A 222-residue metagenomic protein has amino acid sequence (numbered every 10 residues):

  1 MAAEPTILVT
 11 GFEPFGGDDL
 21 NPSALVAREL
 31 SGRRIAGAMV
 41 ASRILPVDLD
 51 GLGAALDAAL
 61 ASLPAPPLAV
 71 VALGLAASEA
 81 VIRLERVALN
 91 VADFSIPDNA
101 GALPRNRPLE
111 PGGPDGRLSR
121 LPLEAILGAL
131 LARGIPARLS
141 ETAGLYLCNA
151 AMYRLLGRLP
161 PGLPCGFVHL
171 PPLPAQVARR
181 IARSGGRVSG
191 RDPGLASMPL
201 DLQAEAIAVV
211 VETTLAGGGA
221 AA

Functional and structural regions predicted by a protein language model:
M1-L145, L156-P160, S184-R187, D192-A222: N-terminal catalytic or cofactor-binding beta/alpha core of small enzyme domains
A143-A175: Active-site oxyanion/phosphate-handling segment shared across diverse enzymes
R180-I181: Solvent-exposed interaction surfaces and binding hotspots enriched for charged
